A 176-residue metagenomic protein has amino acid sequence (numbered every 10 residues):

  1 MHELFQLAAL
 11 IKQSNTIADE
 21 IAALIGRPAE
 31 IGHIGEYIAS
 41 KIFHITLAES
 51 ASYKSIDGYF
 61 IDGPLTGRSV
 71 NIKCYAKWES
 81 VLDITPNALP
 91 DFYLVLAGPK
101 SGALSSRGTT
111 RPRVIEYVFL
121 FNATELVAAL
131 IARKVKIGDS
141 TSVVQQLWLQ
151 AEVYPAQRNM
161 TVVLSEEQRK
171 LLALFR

Functional and structural regions predicted by a protein language model:
M1-S55, Y59-R176: Nucleic-acid endonuclease domains
